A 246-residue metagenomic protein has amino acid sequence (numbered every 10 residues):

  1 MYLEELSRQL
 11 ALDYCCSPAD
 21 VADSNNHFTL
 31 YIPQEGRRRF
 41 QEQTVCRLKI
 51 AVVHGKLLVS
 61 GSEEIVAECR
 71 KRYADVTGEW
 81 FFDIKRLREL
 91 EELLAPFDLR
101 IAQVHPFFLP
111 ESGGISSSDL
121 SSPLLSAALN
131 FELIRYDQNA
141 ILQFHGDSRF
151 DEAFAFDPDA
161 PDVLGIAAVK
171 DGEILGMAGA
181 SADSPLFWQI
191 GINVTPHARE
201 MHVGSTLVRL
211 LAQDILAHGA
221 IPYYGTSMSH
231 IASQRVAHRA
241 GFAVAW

Functional and structural regions predicted by a protein language model:
E4-I141: Acyl-donor-binding surface of acyltransferase catalytic domains
Q9-A19, E111-G113, D159-P161, G165-A167 (+3 more regions): Long, contiguous binding/interaction regions
G55-S60, L186, I215-S227: Conserved GNAT acetyl-CoA-binding A-motif
V59, I190, E200-D214, R235 (+1 more regions): Conserved acetyl-CoA-binding loop-helix of GNAT-fold acetyltransferases
H145-V163: Active-site rim helix/loop that mediates acceptor-substrate recognition in acyltransferases
D157-L164, V169-F187, I192-T195: A conserved beta-strand-loop-helix scaffold within acyl/acetyltransferase catalytic domains
V203, A220, F242: Short glycine/serine/threonine/alanine-rich loop segments
Y223-H238, A243: Conserved beta-strand-loop-alpha-helix junction that forms the acyl-donor binding cleft
